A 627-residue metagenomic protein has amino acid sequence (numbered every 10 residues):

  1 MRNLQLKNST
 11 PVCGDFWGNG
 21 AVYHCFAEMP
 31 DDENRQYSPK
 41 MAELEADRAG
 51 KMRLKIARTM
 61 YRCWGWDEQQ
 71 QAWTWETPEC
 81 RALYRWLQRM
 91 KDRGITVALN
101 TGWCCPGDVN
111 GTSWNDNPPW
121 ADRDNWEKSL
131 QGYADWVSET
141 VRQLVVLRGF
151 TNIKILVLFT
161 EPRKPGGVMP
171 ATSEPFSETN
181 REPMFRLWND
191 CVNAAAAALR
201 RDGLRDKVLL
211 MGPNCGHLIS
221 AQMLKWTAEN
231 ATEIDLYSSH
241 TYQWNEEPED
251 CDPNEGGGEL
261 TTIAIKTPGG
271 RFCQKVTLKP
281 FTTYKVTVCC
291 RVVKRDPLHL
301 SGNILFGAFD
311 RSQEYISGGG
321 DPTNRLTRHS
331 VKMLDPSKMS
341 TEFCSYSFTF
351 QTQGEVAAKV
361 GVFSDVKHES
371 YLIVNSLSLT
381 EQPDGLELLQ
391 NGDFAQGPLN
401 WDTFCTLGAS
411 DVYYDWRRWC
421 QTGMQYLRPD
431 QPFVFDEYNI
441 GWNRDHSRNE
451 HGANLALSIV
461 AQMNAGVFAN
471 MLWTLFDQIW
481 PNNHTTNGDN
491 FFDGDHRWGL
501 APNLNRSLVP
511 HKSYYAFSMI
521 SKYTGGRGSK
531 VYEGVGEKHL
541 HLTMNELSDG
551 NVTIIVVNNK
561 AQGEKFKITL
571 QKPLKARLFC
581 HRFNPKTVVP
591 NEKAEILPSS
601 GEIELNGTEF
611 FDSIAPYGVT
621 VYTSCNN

Functional and structural regions predicted by a protein language model:
M1-D47, M52, S301, T327-R328 (+6 more regions): Mature N-terminal, pre-catalytic/accessory segment of carbohydrate-active enzymes
A21, T140, L156, A195 (+6 more regions): Conserved, mostly hydrophobic/aromatic
A49-P248, T282, V292-H299, E342 (+1 more regions): Substrate-binding cleft and catalytic face of glycoside hydrolase catalytic domains, especially the flexible beta-alpha
R181-D250, G307-D310, Y315-I316, L334 (+4 more regions): Noncatalytic carbohydrate-binding groove/subsite architecture in carbohydrate-active enzymes
E247-D411, N559: Extracellular and organelle-lumenal recognition/adhesion modules and their flexible linkers in secreted
F435-H541: Aromatic/acidic polysaccharide-binding cleft in carbohydrate-active enzymes
V535-A576, C580-P585, Y617-V621: Carbohydrate-binding surface patches
I596-N627: C-terminal beta-strand-rich structural cap/linker in extracellular carbohydrate-active enzymes
